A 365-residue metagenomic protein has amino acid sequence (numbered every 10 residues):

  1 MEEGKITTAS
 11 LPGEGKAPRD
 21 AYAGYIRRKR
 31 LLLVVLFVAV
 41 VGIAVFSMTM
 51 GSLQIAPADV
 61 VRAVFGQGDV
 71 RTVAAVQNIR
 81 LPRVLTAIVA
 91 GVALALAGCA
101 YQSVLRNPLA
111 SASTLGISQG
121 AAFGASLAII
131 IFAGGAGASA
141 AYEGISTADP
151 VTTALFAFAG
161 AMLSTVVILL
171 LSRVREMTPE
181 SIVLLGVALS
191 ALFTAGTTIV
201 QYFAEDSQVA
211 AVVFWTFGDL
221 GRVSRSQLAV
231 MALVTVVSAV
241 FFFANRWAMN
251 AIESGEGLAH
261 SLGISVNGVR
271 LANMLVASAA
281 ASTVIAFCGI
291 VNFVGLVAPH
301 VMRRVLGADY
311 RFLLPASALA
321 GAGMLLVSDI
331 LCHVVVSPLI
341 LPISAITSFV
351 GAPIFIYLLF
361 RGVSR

Functional and structural regions predicted by a protein language model:
E2-R365: Alpha-helical transmembrane segments in inner-membrane proteins
